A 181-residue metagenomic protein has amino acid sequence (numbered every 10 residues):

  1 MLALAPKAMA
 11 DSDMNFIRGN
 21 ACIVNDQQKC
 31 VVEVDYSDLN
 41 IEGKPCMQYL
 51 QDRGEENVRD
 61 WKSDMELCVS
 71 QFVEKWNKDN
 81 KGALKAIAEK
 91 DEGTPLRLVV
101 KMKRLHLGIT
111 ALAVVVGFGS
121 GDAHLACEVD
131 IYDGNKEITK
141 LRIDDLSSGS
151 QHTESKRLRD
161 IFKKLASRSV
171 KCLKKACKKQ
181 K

Functional and structural regions predicted by a protein language model:
M1-A3: Bacterial N-terminal signal peptides
A5-S70, E92-T94, R142-D144, K171-K181: A structural "domain/chain start" motif
A10-C22, K78, G82-K85, N135-K181: C-terminal/domain-edge helix-coil "capping" segments
S12-N15, A83-K140, S148-H152, K156: Surface-exposed short loop/turn segments
W61-V69, D122, Q151-F162: Solvent-exposed, acidic/flexible segments
S63-K90: Mid-chain, structured segments of secreted extracytoplasmic proteins
